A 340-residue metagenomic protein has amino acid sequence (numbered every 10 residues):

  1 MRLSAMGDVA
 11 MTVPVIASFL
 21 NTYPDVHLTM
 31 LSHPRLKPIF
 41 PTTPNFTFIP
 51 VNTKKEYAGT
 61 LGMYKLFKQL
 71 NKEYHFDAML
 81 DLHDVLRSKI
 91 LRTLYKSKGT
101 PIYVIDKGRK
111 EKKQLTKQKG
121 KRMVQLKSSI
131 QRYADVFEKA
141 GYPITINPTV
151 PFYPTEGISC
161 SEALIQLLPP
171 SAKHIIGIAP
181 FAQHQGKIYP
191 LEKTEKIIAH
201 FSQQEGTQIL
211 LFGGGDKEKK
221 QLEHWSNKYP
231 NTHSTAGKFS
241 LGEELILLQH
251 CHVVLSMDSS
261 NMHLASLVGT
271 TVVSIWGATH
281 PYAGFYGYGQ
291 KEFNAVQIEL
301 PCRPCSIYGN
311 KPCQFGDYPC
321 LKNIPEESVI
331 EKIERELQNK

Functional and structural regions predicted by a protein language model:
M1-K340: Catalytic machinery of carbohydrate-active enzymes, primarily nucleotide-sugar-dependent glycosyltransferases
